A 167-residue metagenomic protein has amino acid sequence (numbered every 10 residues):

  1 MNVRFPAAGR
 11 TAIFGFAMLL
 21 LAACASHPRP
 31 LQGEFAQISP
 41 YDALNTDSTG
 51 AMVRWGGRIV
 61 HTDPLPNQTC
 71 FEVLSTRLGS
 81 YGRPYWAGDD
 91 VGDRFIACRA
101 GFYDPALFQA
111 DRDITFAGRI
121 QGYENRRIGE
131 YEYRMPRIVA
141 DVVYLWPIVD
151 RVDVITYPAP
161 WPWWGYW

Functional and structural regions predicted by a protein language model:
M1-C24: Sec-dependent bacterial lipoprotein signal peptides
C24-W167: OB-fold and OB-like single-stranded nucleic-acid-recognition modules and their adjacent interaction interfaces
